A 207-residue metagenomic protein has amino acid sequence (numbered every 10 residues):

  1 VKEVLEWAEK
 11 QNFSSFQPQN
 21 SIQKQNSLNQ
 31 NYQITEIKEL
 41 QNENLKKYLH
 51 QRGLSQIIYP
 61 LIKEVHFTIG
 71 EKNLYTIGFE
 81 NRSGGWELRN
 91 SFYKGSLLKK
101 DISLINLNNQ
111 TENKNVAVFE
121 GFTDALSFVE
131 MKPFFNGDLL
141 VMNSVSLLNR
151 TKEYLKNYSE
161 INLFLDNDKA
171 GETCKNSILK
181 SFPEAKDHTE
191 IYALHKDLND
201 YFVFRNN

Functional and structural regions predicted by a protein language model:
V1-E9, Y59-F67, F202-V203: Short, small/acidic-rich helices and loops at N termini and domain boundaries of DNA replication/processing enzymes
V1-Y48: Non-catalytic accessory segments of DNA primases and related replication-initiation nucleases
S15-Q17, T68-L74, D197-F202: Short, solvent-exposed polar/charged micro-motifs at secondary-structure junctions
Q19, E36-E71: Electropositive nucleic-acid engagement tracts
I37, K114-V116, D166: Conserved aromatic-histidine-acidic binding/catalytic patches
K46, A125, L179: Short glycine-/small-residue-rich flexible loop motifs, especially phosphate/cofactor-binding loops
F67-Y154: Phosphate-handling DNA/RNA-contact segment within nucleic-acid enzymes
E130-N207: TOPRIM fold recognition
